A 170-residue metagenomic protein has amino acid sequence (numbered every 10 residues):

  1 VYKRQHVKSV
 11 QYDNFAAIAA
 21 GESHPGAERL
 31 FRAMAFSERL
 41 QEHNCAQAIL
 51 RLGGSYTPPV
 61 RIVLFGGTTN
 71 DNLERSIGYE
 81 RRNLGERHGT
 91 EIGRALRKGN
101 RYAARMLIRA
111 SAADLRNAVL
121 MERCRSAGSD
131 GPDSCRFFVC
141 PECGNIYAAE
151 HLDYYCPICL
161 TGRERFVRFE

Functional and structural regions predicted by a protein language model:
K3-E170: Non-heme di-metal
